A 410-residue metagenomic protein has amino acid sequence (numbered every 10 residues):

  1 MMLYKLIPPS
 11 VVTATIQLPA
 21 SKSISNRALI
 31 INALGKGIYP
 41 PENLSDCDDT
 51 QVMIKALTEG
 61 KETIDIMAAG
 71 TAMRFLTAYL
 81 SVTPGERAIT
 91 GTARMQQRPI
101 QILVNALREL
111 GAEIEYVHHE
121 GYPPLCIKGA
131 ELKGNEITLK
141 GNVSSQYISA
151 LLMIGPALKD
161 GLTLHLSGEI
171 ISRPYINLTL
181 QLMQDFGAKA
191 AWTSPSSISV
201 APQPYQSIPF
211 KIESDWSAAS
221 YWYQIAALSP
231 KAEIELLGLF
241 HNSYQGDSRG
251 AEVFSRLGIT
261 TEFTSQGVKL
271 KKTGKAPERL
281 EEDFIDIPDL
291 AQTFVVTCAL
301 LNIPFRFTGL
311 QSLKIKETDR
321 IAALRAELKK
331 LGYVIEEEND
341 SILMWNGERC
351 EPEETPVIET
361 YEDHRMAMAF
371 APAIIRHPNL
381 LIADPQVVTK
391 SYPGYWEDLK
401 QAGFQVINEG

Functional and structural regions predicted by a protein language model:
M1-G410: Short, structured segments at the rim of ligand-binding sites
